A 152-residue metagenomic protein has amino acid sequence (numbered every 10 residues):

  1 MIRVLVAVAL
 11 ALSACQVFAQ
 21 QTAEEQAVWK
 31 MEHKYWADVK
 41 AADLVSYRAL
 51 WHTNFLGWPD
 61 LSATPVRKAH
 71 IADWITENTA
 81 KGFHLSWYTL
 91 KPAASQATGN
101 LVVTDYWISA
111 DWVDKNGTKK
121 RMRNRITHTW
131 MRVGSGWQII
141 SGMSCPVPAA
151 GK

Functional and structural regions predicted by a protein language model:
M1-V4: Positively charged n-region of N-terminal signal peptides that target proteins for export
V17-Q21: Boundary at the C-terminal end of the N-terminal hydrophobic targeting segment
T22-W29, D38-N100, W107, K120-M122: A solvent-exposed, acidic/Ser-Thr-rich amphipathic alpha-helical stretch
W51, I108-A110, M143-P146: Short beta-strand segments enriched in hydrophobic/aromatic residues within well-folded beta-rich domains
S95-V102, G117-T118, W130-G136: A short, structured loop/turn motif at beta-sheet edges
K115-R121, A149-K152: A short acidic/glycine-rich loop-to-helix N-cap element
R123-A150: Short beta-strand edge/turn micro-motifs at domain boundaries
